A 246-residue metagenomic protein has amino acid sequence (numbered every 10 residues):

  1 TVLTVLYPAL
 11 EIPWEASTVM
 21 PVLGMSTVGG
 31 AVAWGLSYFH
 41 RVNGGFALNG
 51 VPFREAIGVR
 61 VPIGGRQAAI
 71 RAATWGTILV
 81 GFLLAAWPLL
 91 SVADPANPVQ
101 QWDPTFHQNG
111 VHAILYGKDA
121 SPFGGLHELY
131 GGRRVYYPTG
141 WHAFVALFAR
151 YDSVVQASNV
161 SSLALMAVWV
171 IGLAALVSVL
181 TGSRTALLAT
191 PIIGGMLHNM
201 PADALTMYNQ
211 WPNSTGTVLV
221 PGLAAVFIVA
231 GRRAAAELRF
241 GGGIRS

Functional and structural regions predicted by a protein language model:
T1, R71-G76, S183-A189, G241-R245: Membrane-interfacial loop-to-transmembrane alpha-helix junctions, especially the N-terminal start
T1-I70: Membrane-embedded, hydrophobic transmembrane alpha-helices
L6, L173-G182, A224-F227, G231: Transmembrane-helix signature of membrane-embedded glycosylation machinery that interfaces with polyprenol carriers
L10, W14, F39-G44, L180-T185 (+1 more regions): Membrane-interfacial segments
G64-L89: Internal/C-terminal transmembrane anchor helices
G81-V218: Active-site lumenal/periplasmic loops and adjacent helix-entry segments of GT-C-fold, multi-pass membrane
P95, R245-S246: Transmembrane helical bundles and short interhelical boundary loops of multi-pass, membrane-embedded
V220-R245: Membrane-interface transmembrane helices that cradle and orient dolichyl/undecaprenyl
